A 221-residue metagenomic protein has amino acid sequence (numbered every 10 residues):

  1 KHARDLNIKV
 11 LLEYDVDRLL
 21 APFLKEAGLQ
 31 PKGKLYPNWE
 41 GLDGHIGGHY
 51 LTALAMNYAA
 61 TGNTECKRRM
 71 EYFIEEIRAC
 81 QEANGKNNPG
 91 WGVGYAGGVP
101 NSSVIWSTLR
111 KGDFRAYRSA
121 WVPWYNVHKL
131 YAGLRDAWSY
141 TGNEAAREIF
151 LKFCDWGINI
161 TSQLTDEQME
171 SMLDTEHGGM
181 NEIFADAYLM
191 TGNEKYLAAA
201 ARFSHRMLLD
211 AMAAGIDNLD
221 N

Functional and structural regions predicted by a protein language model:
K1-N221: Glycan-recognition and catalytic cores of secretory/periplasmic carbohydrate-active enzymes
